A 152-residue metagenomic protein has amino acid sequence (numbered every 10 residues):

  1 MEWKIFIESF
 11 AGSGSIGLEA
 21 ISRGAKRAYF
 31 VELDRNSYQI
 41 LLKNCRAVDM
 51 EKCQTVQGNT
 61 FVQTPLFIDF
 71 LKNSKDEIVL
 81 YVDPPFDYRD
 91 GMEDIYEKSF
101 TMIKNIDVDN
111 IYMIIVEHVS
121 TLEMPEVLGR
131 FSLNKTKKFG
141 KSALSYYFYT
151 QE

Functional and structural regions predicted by a protein language model:
M1-E152: Class I S-adenosyl-L-methionine-dependent methyltransferase catalytic core
